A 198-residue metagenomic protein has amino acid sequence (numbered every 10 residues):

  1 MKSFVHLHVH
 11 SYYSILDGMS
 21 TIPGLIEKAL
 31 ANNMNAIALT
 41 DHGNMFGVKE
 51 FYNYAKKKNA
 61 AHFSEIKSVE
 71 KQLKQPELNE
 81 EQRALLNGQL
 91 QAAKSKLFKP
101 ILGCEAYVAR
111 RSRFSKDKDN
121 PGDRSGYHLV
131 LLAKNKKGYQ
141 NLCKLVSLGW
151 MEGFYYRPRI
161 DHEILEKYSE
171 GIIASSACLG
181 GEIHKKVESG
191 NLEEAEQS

Functional and structural regions predicted by a protein language model:
M1-S198: Phosphodiester-processing cores and adjacent nucleic acid-binding clamps
